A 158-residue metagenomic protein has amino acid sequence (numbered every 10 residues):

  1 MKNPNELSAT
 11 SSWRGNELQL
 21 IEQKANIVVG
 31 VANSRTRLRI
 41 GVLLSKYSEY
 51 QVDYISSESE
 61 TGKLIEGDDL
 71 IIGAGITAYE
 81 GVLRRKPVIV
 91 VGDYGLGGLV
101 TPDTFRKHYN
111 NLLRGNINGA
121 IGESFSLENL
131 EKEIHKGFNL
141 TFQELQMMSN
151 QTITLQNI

Functional and structural regions predicted by a protein language model:
M1-E58: Conserved catalytic-core segment of nucleotide-activated headgroup transferases in glycan assembly
S12, R39-L43, L64, E80 (+1 more regions): A short acidic, amphipathic alpha-helical/loop segment
D53-L64, I76-A78, Y94: Conserved active-site histidine-acidic residue motif and adjacent donor-binding/catalytic loop of glycosyltransferases
D68: An anion/phosphate-binding loop that grips the pyrophosphate of nucleotide cofactors and donors
T77-F142: Catalytic binding pocket for nucleotide-activated donors in carbohydrate/polymer assembly enzymes
L127-E131, I153-I158: Short, amphipathic alpha-helical "lid/cap" segments that border enzyme active or binding sites
K136-N157: A short, well-ordered alpha-helix in the C-terminal region of glycosyltransferases
